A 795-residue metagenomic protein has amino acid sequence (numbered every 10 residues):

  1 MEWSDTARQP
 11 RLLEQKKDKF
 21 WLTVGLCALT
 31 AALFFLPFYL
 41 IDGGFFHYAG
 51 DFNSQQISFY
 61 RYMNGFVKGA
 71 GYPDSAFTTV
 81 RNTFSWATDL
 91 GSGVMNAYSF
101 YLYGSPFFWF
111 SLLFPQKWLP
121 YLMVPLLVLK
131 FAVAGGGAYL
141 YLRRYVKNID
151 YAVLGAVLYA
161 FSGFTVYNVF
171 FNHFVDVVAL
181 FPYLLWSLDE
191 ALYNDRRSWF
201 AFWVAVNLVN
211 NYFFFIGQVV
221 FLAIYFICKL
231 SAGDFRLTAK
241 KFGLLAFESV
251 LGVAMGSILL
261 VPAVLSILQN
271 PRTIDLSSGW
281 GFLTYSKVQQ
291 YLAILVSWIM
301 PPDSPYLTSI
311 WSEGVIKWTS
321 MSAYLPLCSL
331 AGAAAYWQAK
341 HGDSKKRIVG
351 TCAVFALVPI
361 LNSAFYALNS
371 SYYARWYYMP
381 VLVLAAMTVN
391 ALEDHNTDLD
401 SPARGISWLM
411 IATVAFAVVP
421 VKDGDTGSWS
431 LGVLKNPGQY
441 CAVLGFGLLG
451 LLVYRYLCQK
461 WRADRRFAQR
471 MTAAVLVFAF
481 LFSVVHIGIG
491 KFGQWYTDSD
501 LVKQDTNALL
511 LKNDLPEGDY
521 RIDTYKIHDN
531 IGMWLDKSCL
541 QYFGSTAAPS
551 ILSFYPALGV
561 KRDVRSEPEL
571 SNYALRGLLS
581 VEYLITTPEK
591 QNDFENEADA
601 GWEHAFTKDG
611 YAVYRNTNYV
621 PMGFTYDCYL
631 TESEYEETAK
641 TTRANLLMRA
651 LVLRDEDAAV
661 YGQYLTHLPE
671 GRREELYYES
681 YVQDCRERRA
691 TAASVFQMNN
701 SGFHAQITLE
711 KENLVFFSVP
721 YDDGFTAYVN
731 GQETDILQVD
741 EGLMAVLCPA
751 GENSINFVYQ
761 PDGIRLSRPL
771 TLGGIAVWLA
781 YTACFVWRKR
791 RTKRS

Functional and structural regions predicted by a protein language model:
R8-K16, L665-S795: Active-site-proximal, structured, solvent-exposed surfaces of multi-pass membrane proteins that position macromolecular
C27, L127, F131-R144, D150-S231 (+6 more regions): Membrane-embedded helix bundles of polyisoprenyl
P37-Y145, D150-P182, V206-N210, A293 (+2 more regions): Active-site lumenal/periplasmic loops and adjacent helix-entry segments of GT-C-fold, multi-pass membrane
N53-I57, R61-A76, K241-F242, V253-A339 (+3 more regions): Periplasmic/ER-lumenal interhelical loops and adjacent helix-loop junctions in multi-pass membrane proteins
S92, N96-F100, L476-D498, L511-V581 (+3 more regions): Extracytoplasmic/lumenal acceptor-recognition loop(s) of multi-pass membrane glycoenzymes
A134-Y141, L180-L192, V220-C228, S329-Y336 (+4 more regions): Transmembrane alpha-helical segments
N194-D195, F214, K345-Q504, E752-S795: Contiguous transmembrane helix-bundle modules in multi-pass membrane proteins
D234-G243, A333-A356: Membrane-interface helix-loop-helix junctions at transmembrane boundaries of multi-pass membrane enzymes, predominantly
